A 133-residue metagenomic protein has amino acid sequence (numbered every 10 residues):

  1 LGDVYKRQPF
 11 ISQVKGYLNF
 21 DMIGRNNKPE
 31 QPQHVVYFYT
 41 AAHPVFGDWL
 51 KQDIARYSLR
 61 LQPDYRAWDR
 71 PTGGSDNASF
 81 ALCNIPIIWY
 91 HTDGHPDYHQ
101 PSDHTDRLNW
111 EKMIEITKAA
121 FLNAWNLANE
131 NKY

Functional and structural regions predicted by a protein language model:
L1-Y5: Short, small-residue-biased leader/transition segments that mark boundaries at the very start of proteins
K6-K28: A glycine-rich helix N-cap at a beta->alpha junction
I23-Y133: Active-site-adjacent substrate-binding region of metalloamidase/peptidase-like peptide-processing proteins
